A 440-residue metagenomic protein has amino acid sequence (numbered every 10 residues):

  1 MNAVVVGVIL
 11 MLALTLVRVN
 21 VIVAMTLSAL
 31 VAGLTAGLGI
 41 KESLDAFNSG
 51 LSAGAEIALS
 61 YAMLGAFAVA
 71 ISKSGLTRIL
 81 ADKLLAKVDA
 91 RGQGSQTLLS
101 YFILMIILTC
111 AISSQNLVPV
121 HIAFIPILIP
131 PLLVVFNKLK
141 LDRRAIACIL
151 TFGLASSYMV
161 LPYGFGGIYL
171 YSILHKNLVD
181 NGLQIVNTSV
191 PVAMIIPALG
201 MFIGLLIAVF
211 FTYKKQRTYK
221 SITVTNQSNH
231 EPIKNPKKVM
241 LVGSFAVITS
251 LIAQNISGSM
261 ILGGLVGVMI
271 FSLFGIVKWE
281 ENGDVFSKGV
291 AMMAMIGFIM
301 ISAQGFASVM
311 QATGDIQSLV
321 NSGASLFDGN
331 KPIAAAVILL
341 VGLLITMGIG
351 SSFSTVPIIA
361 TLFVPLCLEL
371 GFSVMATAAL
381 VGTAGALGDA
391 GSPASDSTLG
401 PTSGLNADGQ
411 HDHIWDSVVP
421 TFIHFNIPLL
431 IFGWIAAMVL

Functional and structural regions predicted by a protein language model:
M1-L12, T97-L99, L132-I149, I233-V247 (+5 more regions): Hydrophobic alpha-helical transmembrane segments
M1-M63, A193-S308, H424-P428, G433-L440: Hydrophobic transmembrane alpha-helices of multi-pass small-molecule transporters
A13-V19, V69, C110-P119, G153-L161 (+4 more regions): Transmembrane alpha-helix interface/packing and boundary motifs in multi-pass membrane proteins, characterized by
K41-D45, L161-G166, S172, F298-S318 (+3 more regions): Hydrophobic alpha-helical transmembrane segments in multi-pass integral membrane proteins
K41-N137, N282-L368: Membrane-embedded alpha-helical segments and adjacent helix-loop junctions characteristic of multi-pass solute
A66, L108-I112, P131, L150-M159 (+8 more regions): Transmembrane helix-bundle signature of multi-pass membrane transporters/permeases
S95-S113, L139-S156, G182-V190, K331-I345 (+1 more regions): Alpha-helical transmembrane segments of multi-pass membrane proteins
L133-N229, T398-L440: Membrane-core helix-loop-helix motifs of multi-pass transport proteins
